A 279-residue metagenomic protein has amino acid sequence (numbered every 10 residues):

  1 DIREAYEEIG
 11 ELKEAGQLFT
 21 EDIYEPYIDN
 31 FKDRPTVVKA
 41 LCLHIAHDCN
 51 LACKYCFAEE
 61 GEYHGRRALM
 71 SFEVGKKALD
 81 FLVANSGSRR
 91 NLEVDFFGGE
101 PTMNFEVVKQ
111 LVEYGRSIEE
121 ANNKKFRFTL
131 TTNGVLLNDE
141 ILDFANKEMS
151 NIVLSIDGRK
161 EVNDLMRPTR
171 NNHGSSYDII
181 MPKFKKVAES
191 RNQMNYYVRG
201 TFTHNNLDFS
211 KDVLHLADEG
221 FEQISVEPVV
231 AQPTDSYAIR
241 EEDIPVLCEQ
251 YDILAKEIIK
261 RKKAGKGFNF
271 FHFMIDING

Functional and structural regions predicted by a protein language model:
E4, E8, P26-D143, E148: Conserved alpha-helical substructure of the radical SAM core
G10-Y24: A short, conserved structural fragment
L41, L92-V94, F128-L130, I152-L154 (+2 more regions): Hydrophobic faces of well-ordered beta-strands that scaffold small-molecule active sites in alpha/beta enzyme cores
D48-A52, S155, S176, I180: Active-site cores of enzymes that catalyze phosphoryl transfer or operate on phosphate-rich substrates
K77, F81-N85, Y114-I118, K183-S190 (+2 more regions): A generic secondary-structure signal
N146-I152, G220-E222: Glycine-enriched alpha-helix->loop->beta-strand junction motifs that scaffold or abut catalytic
E161, L165-D178, K185, E189-G279: Radical SAM enzyme [4Fe-4S]-AdoMet core and its adjacent flexible, acidic and glycine-rich loops/tails across
